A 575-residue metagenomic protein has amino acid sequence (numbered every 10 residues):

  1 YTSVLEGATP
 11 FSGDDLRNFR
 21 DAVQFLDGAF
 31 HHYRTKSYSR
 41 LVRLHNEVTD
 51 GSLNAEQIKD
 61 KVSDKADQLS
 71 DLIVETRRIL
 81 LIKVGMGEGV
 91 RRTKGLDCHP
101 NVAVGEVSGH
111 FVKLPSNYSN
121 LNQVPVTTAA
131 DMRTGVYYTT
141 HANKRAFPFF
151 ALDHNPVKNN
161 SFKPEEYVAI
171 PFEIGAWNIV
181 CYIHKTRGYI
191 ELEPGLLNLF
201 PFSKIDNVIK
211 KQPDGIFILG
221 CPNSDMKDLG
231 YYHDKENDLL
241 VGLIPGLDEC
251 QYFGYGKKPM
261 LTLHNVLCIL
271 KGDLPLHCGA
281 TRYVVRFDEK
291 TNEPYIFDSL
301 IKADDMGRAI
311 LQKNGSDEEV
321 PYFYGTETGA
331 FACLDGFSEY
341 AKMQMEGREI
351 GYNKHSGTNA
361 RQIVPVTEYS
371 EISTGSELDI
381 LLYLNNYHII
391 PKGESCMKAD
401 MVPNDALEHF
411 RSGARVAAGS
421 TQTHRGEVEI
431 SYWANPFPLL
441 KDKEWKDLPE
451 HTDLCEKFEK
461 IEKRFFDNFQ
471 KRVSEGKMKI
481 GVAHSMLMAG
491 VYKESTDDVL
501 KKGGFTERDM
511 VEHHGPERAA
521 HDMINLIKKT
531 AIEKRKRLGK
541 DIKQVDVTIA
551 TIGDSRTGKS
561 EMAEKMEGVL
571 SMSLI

Functional and structural regions predicted by a protein language model:
Y1-G246: Long, basic/Gly/Ser/Thr-rich N-terminal segments that mediate initial subcellular attachment or targeting
Y1-R91, T358-D546: Conserved NTP phosphate-binding and transfer environment spanning the P-loop NTPase/kinase superfamily
T186-R187, L247-E249, R286-D288, T328-F331 (+3 more regions): Short, glycine-/Ser/Thr-/acidic-enriched flexible segments
N198-P201, D206-Q212, I216-G220, Y324-A341 (+5 more regions): N-terminal switch/interaction subdomains of large nucleotide-dependent motors and GTPases
I216-P275, I480-H484, K501-G503, E507-H514 (+1 more regions): Charged, amphipathic alpha-helical linker segments immediately N-terminal to NTP-binding catalytic cores
N237-E289, K529-D554: P-loop NTPase catalytic core of nucleic-acid-dependent motor ATPases
Y283-D304, T548-G568: Glycine-rich phosphate-binding P-loop
D298-Y369, I575: Conserved nucleotide-sensing/catalytic segment adjacent to the nucleotide-binding pocket in NTP-handling enzymes
